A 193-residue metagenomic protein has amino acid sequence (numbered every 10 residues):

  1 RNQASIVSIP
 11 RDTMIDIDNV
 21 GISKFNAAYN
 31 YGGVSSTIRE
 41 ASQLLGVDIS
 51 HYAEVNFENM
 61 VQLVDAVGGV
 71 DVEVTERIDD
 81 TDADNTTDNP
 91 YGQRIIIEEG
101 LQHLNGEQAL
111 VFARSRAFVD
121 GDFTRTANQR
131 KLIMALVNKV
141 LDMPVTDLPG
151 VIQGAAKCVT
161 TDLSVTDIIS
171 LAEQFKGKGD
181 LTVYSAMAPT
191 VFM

Functional and structural regions predicted by a protein language model:
R1-M193: Non-catalytic, solvent-exposed segments at the cell envelope interface
